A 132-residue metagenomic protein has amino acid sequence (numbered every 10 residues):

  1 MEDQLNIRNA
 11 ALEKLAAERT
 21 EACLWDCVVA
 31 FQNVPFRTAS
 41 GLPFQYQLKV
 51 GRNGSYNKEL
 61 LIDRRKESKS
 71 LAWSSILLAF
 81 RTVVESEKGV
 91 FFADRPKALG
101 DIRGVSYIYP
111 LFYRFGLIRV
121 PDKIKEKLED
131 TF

Functional and structural regions predicted by a protein language model:
M1-F132: Intrinsically disordered, charged low-complexity linkers and terminal tails that flank or connect structured domains
